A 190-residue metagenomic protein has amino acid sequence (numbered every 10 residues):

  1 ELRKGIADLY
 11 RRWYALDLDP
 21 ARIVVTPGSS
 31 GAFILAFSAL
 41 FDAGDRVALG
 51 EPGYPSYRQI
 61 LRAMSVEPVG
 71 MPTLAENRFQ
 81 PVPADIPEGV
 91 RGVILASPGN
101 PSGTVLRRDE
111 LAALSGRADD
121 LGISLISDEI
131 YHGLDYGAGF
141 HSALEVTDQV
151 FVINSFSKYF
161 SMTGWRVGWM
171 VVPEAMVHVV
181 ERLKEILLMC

Functional and structural regions predicted by a protein language model:
E1-G28, L35: N-terminal small-domain helix-loop-helix segment of the aminotransferase-like
D17-I23, A43-R46, D148-Q149: Short acidic capping loops at alpha-helix termini that bridge into adjacent secondary structure
A39-L61: Conserved PLP-anchoring active-site segment centered on the Schiff-base-forming lysine
D45, V66, D120-I123, D148: A short helix->loop->beta-strand "cap" motif at the edges of active sites that frequently abuts
L49, G70, L125-S127, V152-N154 (+1 more regions): Hydrophobic residues in well-ordered beta-strands that form the structural core
R62-V69: A short helix-loop-beta submotif of the ANL/AMP-binding
T73-A138: Active-site phosphate-binding strand-loop segment of PLP-dependent enzymes
V146-C190: Conserved core segment of the aminotransferase class I/II
